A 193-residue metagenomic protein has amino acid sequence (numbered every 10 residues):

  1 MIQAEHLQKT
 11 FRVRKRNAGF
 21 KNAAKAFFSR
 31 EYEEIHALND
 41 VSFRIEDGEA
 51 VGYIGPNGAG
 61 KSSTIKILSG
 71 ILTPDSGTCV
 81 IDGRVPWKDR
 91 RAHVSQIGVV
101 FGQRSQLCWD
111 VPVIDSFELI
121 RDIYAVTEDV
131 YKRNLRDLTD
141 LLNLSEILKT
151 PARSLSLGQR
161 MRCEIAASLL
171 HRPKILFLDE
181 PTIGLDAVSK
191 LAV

Functional and structural regions predicted by a protein language model:
G19-F27, E118, D122, V130-I147: Conserved ABC ATPase "signature" region
G77-K88, H93: Conserved ABC transporter NBD signature motif
P151-L155: Conserved ABC ATPase signature
I165, V193: Hydrophobic anchor residue at the start of the ABC signature
R172: Conserved catalytic motifs of ABC-family nucleotide-binding domains
L176-E180: Catalytic Walker B motif of ABC-type/P-loop ATPase nucleotide-binding domains
